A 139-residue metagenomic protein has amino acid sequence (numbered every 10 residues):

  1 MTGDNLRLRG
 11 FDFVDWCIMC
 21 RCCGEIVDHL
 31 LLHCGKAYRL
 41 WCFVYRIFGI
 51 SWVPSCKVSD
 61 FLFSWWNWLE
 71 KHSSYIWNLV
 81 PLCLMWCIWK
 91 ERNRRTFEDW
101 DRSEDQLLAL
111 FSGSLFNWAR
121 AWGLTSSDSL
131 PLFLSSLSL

Functional and structural regions predicted by a protein language model:
M1-G24, L139: Helix/loop segments that flank and initiate small ligand/metal-binding modules
R7-L8, D28-G35, V44-G49, D101: Short cysteine/histidine-rich zinc-coordinating motifs and their immediately flanking basic loops
C17-C20, H29, C34, V44 (+2 more regions): Mobile genetic element proteins and their domesticated derivatives, centered on retroelements and DNA transposons
C23, A37, R92: Cys/His-rich metal-chelating microdomains
I26-V27, L40: Short, non-ligating residues that shape and space the ligands of small metal-coordination modules and catalytic
L82-D99: K/E-rich alpha-helical interaction surfaces of small helical-bundle regulatory domains
S103-F116: Short secondary-structure subsegments characteristic of cysteine-rich extracellular domains
A119-L139: C-terminal helix/juxtamembrane-tail motif
